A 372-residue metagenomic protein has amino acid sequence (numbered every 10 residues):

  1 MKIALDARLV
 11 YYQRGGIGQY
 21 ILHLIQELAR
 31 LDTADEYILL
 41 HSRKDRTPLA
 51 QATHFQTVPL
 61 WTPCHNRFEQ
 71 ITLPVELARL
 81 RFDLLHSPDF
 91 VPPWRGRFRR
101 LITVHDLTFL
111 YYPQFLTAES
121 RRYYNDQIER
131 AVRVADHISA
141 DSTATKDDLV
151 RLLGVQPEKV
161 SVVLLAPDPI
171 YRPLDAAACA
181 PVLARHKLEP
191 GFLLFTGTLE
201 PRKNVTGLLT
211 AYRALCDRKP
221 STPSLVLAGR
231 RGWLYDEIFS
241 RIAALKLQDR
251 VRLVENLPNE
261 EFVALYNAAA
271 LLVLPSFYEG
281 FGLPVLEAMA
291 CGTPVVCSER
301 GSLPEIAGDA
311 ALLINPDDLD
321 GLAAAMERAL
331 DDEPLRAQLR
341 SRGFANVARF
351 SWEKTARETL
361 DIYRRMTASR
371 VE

Functional and structural regions predicted by a protein language model:
M1-E372: Carbohydrate transferase catalytic cores enriched for Leloir-type hexosyltransferases
